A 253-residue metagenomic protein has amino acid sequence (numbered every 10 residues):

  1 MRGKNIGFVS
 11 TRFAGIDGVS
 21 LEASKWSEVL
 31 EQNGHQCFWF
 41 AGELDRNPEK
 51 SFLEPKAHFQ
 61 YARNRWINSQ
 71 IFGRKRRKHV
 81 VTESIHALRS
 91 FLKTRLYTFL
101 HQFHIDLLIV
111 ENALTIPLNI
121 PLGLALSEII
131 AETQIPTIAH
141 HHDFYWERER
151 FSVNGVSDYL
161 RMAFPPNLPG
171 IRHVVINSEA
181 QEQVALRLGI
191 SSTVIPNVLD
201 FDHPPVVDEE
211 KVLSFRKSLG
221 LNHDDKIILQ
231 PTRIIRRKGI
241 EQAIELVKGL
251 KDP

Functional and structural regions predicted by a protein language model:
M1-P253: Catalytic cores of nucleotide-sugar-dependent glycosyltransferases that transfer UDP/GDP/TDP-activated
